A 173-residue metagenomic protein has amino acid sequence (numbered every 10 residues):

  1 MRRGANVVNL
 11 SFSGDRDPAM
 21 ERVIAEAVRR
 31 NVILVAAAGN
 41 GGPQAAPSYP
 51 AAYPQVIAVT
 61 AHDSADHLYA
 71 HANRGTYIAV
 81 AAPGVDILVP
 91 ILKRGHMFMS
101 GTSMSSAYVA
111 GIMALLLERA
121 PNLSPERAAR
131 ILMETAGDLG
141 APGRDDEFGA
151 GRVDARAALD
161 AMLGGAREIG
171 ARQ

Functional and structural regions predicted by a protein language model:
M1-P54, A65-L68, R74, R94-S100 (+3 more regions): Substrate-binding/access-modulating region of protease and related hydrolase catalytic domains
N6-V8, V32, A70, G84-G164: Hydrolase catalytic cores
I33-A36, I57-V59, A81, L88: Structural detector of well-ordered beta-strand residues that form the stable sheet scaffold of enzyme domains
G39, D160-Q173: Secreted peptidase-domain scaffold signal
Q55-A58, N122: Glycine-centered tight turns that cap/initiate beta-strands
H62: Carbohydrate-associated surface elements
